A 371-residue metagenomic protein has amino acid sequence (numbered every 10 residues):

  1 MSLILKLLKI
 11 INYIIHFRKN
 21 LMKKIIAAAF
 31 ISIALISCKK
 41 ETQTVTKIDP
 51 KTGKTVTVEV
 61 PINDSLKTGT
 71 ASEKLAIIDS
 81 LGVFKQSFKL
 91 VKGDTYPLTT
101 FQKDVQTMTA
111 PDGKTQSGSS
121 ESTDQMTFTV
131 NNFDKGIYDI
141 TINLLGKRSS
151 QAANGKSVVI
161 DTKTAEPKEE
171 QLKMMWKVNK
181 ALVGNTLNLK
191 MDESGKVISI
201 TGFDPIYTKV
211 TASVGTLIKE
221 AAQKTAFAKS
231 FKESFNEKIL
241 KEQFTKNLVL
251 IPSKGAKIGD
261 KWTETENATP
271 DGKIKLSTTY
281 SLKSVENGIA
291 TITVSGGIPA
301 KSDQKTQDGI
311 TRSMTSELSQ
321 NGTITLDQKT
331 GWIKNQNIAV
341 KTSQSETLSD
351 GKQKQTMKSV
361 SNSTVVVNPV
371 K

Functional and structural regions predicted by a protein language model:
S2, R18-I25, K39-K40: Positively charged n-region of N-terminal signal peptides that target proteins for export
L7: Cationic, low-complexity basic patches in intrinsically disordered or flexible, solvent-exposed regions
I25-I33: Sec-dependent N-terminal signal peptides
L35-S37: C-terminal motif of bacterial Sec signal peptides marking the signal peptidase cleavage site
E41-K371: Signature of exported/secreted
